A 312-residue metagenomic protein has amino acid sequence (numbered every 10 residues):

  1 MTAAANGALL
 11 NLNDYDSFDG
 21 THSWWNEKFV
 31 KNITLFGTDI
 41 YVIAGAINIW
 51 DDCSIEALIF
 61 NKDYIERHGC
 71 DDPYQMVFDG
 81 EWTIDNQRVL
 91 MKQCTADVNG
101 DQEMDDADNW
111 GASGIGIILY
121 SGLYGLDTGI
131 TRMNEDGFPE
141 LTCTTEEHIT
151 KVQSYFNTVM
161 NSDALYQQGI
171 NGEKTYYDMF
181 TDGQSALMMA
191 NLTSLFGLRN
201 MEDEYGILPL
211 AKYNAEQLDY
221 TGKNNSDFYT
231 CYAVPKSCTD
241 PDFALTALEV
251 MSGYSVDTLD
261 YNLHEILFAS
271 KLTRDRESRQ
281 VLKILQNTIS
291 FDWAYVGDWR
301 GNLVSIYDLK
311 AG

Functional and structural regions predicted by a protein language model:
M1-I55, L208: Hinge/lid segment of periplasmic solute-binding proteins
M1-T2, N6, N86-Q93, E173-A186: Short helices/loops that flank or line small-molecule/ion binding pockets
N13-N26, M76-D79, D105, G129-T150 (+1 more regions): Short, solvent-exposed loop/beta-turn-alpha elements that line the ligand-binding surface or hinge of extracytoplasmic
E56-F60, Y64-I65, S121-G122, Y232-A233: Short glycine- and hydrophobic/aromatic-rich loop-to-beta-strand nucleating segment in the catalytic cores
Y74, D97-D108: Acidic, glycine-anchored loop motifs typical of Ca2+
I84, R88-M91, L123-I170: Glycine-centered hinge/linker elements that transmit conformational signals in sensory and ligand-binding systems
L198-S270: Extracytoplasmic/periplasmic substrate-recognition and gating elements
Y261-L267, T273, E277-G312: C-terminal capping/gating helix-and-loop segments adjacent to ligand/active sites or protein-protein/ligand interfaces
